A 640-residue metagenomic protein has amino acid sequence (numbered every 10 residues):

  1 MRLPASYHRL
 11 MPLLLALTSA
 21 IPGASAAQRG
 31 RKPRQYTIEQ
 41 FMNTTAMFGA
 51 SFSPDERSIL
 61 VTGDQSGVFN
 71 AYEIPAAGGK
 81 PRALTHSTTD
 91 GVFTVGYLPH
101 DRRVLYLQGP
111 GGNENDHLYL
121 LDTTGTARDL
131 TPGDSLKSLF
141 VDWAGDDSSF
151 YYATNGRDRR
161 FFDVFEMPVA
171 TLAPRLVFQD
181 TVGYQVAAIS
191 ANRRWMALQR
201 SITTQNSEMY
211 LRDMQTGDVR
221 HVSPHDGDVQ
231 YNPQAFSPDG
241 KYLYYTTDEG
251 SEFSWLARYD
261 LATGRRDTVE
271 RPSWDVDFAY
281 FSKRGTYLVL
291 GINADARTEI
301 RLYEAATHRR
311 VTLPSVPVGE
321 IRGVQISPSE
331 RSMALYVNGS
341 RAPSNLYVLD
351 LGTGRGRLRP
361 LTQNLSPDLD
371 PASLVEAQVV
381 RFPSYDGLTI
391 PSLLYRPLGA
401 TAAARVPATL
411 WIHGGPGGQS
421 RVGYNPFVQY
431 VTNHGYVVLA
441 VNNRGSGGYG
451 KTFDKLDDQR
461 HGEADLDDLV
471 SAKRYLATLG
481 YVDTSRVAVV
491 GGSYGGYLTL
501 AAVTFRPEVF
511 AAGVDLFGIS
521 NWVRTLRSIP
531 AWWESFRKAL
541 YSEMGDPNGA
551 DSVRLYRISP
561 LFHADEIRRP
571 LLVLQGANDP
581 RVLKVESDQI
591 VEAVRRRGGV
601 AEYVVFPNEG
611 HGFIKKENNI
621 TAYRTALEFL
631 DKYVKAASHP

Functional and structural regions predicted by a protein language model:
M11-A20: Bacterial N-terminal signal peptides
A26-M47, P75-F93, L120-K137, R157-R159 (+7 more regions): Multi-bladed beta-propeller domains
E39-N70: Beta-strand-rich domains and repeat architectures in extracellular enzymes and scaffolds, especially beta-propellers
L60-S66, T85, V104-G112, T131 (+12 more regions): Beta-strand C-termini and the immediately following turn/loop, strongest in propeller blades
V68-Y72, N113-Y119, R159-F165, Q205-Y210 (+3 more regions): Structural motif
R355-G356, T362-S485, G492-S493, R527-K538: Cap/lid segment of the alpha/beta-hydrolase catalytic domain
V441-P640: Active-site-proximal cap/loop segments of hydrolase catalytic domains
